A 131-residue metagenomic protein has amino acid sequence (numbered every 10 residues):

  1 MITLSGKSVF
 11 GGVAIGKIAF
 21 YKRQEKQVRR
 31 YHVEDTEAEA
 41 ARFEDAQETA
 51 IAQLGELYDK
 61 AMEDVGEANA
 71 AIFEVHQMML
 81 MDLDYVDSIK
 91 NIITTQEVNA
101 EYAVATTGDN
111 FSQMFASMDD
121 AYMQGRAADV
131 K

Functional and structural regions predicted by a protein language model:
M1-K131: Non-catalytic, soluble scaffold/interaction modules
